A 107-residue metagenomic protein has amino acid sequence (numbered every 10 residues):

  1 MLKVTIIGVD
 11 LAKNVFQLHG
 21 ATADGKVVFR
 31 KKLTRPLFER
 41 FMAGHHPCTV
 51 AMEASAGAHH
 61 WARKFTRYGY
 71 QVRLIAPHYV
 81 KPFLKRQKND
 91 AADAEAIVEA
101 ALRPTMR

Functional and structural regions predicted by a protein language model:
M1-R107: Phosphate- and other anionic-substrate recognition elements at nucleic-acid/protein interfaces
